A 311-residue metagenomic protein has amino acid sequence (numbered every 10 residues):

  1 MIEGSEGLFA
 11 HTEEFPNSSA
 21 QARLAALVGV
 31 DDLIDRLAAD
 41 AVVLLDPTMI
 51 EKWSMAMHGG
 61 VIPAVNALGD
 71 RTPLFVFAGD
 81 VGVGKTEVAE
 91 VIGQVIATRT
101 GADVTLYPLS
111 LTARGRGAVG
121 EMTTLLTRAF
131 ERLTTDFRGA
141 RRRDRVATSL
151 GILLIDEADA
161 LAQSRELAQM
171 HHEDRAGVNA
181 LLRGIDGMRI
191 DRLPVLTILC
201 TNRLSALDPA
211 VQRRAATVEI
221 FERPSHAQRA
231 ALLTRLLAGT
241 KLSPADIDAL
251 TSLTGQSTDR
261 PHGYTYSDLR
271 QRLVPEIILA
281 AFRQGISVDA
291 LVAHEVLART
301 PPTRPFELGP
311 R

Functional and structural regions predicted by a protein language model:
M1-A26, H226-R311: C-terminal alpha-helical "lid" subdomain
A20-P73: Pre-Walker A (pre-P-loop) alpha-helix and adjacent loop at the N terminus of AAA/AAA+ ATPase modules, a conserved
M55-H58, M122-A129, E166-I190: Substrate-gripping "pore-loop 1 plus following alpha2 helix"
I62-P108, R132: Walker A/P-loop
Y107-A147: Short glycine-rich substrate-engagement loop in P-loop NTPases that contacts/grips substrate
V119-M122, R143-A180, A206, V211: Conserved AAA+/SF3 P-loop NTPase catalytic/coupling segment centered on the Walker-B
V146-I152, I190-I198: Loop/turn-to-beta-strand initiation segments
D208-P224: A short helix-turn-beta junction within AAA+ P-loop NTPase domains corresponding to the substrate/partner-engaging
